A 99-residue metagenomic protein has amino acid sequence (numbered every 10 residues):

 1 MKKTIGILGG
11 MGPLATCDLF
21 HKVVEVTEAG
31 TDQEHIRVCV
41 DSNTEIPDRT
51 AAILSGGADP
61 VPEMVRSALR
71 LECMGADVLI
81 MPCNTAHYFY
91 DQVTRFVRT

Functional and structural regions predicted by a protein language model:
M1-T99: Non-catalytic structural scaffold of enzyme domains
